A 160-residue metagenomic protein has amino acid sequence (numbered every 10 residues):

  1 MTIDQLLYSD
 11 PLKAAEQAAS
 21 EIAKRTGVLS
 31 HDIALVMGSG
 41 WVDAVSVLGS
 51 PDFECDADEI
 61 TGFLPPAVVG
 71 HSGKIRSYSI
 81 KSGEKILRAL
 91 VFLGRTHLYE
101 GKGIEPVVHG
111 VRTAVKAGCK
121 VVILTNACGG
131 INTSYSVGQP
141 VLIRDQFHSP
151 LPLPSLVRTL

Functional and structural regions predicted by a protein language model:
T2-L98, K102, H148: N-terminal short beta-loop-beta anion/metal-coordinating cradle
A23-T26, V115, N132: N-terminal cationic-hydrophobic initiation segments that often serve targeting/anchoring roles
I33-V36, V121-C128: Catalytic nucleophile loop
V47-E59, V107-T113, S136-S149: A glycine- and small-aliphatic-rich helix-loop capping segment at beta-alpha/alpha-beta transitions that lines
G73-R88, L93-G94, T125-L160: Mid-sequence, gly/pro-rich, charge-dense loop/helix-turn segments that line enzyme active sites
L98-V108, T125: Short, amphipathic alpha-helical segments
A114-K120: Non-catalytic positions within long, well-ordered alpha-helices that form the structural scaffold/packing of enzyme
